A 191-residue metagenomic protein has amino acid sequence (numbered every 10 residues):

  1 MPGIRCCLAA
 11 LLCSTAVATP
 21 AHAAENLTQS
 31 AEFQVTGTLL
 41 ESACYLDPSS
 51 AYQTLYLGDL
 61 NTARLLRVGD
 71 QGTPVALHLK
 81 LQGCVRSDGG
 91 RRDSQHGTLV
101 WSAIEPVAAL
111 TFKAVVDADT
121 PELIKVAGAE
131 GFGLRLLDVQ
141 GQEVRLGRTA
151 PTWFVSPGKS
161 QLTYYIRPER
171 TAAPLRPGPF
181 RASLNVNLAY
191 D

Functional and structural regions predicted by a protein language model:
P2-C6, T19-D191: Mature extracellular/passenger domains of Gram-negative fimbrial/pilin and adhesin proteins
C7-A16: Bacterial N-terminal signal peptides
